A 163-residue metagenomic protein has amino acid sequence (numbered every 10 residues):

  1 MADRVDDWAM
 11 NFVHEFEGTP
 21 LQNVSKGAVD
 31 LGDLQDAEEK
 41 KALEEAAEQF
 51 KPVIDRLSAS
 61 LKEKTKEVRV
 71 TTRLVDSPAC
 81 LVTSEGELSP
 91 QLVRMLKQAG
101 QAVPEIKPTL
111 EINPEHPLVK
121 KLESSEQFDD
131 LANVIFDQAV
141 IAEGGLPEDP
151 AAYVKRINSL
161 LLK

Functional and structural regions predicted by a protein language model:
M1-K163: Long, intrinsically disordered, charge-dense linkers/tails
